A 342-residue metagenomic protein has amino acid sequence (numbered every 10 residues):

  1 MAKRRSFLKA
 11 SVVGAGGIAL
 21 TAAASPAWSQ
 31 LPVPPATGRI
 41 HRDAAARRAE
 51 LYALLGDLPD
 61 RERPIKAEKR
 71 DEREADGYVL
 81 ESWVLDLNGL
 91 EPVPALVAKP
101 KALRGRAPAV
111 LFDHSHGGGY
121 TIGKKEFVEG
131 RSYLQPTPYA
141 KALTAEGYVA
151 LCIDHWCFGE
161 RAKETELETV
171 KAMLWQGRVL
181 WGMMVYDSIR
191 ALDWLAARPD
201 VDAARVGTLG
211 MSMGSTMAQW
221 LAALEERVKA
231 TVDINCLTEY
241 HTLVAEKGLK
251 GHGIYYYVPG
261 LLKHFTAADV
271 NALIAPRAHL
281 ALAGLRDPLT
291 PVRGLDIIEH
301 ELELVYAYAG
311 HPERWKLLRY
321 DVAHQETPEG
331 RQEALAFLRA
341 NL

Functional and structural regions predicted by a protein language model:
M1, A22-A46: C-terminal segment of N-terminal export signals and the immediately downstream linker at the start of the mature
S6-W28: N-terminal export signals
P64-L103: N-terminal cap/lid segment of alpha/beta-hydrolase-fold proteins
R106-S115: Short beta-strand element of the alpha/beta-hydrolase
H114-Y186, A191, V244-A245: Cap/lid segment of the alpha/beta-hydrolase catalytic domain
W175, A230-N271, P276, L289-E299 (+1 more regions): Mobile cap/lid helix-loop segments that gate and shape the active-site cleft of serine hydrolases
R190-I254, P259-G260: Primarily recognizes the serine-hydrolase "nucleophile elbow" in alpha/beta-hydrolase and SGNH/GDSL folds
I254, H300-L342: C-terminal catalytic histidine-bearing segment of alpha/beta-hydrolase fold enzymes
